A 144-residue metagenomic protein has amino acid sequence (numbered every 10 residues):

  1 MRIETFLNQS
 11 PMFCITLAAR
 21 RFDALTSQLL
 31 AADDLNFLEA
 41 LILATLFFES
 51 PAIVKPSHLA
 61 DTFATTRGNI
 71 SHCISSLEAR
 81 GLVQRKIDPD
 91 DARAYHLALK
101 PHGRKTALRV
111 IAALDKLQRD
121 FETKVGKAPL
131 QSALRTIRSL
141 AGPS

Functional and structural regions predicted by a protein language model:
M1-D33, R80: N-terminal leader segment of winged-helix/HTH proteins
P11, L38-L41, K55, H102 (+1 more regions): N-terminal positioning helix adjacent to the helix-turn-helix/winged-helix DNA-binding module
T16, A44, L134: A cross-family signal for key residues in well-ordered alpha-helices that form functional helical elements
A18, F22, L29, F63 (+2 more regions): Alpha-helical linker/hinge and terminal dimerization helices associated with HTH transcriptional regulators
R20, A24-T66: N-terminal helix-turn-helix DNA-binding core of bacterial DNA-binding proteins
P56, I74-S75: Short, hydrophobic-biased segments on the C-terminal half of alpha helices that form "recognition helices"
S75-R135: Charged, amphipathic alpha-helical coiled-coil/dimerization segments
